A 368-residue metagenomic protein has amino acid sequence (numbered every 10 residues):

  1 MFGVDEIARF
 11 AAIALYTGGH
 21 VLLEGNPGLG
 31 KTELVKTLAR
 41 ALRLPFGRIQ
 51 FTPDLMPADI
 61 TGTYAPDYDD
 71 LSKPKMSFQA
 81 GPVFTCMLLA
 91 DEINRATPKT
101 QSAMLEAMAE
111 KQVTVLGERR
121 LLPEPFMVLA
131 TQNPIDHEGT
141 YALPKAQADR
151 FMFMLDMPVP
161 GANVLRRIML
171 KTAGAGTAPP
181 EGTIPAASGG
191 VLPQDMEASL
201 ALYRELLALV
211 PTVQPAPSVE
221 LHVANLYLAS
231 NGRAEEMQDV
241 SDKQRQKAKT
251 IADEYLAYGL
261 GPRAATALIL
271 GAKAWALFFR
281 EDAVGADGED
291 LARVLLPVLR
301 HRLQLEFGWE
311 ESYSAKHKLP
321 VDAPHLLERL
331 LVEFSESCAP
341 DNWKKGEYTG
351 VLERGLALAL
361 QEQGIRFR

Functional and structural regions predicted by a protein language model:
M1-I7, T212-P215: Dynamic helix-loop-helix/coil hinge segments at AAA+ ATPase domain boundaries and subdomain interfaces
I7, A12-G18, N26, A80-P82 (+1 more regions): Phosphate-binding P-loop
R9-I13, D67-L89: Conserved alpha-helical scaffold flanking the Walker A/P-loop in AAA+ ATPase domains
A12-P53: Walker A/P-loop
D67-S72, A96-T100, M108-E197, E205-P211 (+1 more regions): Canonical AAA+ ATPase core
D91-E92, A103: Walker B catalytic acidic pair
K171-D290: AAA+ P-loop NTPase domains with strong preference for DNA replication initiators and clamp-loader complexes
E236-R368: C-terminal engagement/docking regions of AAA+ P-loop ATPases
